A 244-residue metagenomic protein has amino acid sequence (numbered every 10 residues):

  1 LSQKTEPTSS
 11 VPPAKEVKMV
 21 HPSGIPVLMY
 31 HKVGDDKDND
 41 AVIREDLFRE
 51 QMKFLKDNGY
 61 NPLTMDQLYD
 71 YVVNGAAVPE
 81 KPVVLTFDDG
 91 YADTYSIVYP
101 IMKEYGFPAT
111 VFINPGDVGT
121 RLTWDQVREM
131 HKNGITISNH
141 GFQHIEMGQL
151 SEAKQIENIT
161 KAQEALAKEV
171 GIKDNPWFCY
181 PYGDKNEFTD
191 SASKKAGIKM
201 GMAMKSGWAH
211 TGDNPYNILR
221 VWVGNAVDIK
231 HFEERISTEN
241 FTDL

Functional and structural regions predicted by a protein language model:
L1-Q3: Sec-dependent N-terminal signal peptides of Gram-positive bacterial secreted proteins and lipoproteins
P7-T86, D93, Q149-L244: C-terminal active-site subregion of NodB/CE4 polysaccharide deacetylases
V27-M29, N61-M65, K103, F107-G119 (+2 more regions): Short, well-structured secondary-structure segments
D35, N114-E129, I172: Generic structural signal for short, solvent-exposed loop/turn connectors between secondary structure elements
G90-D93, T120: Mid-length scaffold segments of soluble, non-membrane domains
Y99-G106, L122-N139, K194-K195, A209-G212: Acidic (Asp/Glu)-rich catalytic clusters
S138-A153: Substrate-binding clefts and substrate-entry loops adjacent to catalytic sites of polymer-processing enzymes acting on
